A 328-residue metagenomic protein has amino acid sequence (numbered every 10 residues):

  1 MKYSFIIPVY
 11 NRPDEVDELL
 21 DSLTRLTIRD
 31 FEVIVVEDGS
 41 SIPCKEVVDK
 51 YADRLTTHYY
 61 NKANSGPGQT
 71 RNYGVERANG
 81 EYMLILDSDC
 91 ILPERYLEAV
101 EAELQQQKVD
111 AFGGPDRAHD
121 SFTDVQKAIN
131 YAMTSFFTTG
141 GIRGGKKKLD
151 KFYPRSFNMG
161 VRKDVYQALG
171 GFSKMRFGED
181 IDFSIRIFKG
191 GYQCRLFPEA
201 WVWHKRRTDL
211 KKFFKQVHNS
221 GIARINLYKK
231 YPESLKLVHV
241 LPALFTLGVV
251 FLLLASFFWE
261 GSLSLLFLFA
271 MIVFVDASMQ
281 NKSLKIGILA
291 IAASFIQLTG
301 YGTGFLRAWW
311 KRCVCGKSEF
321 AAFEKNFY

Functional and structural regions predicted by a protein language model:
D21-D30: Short, acidic, metal-binding catalytic loop of nucleotide-sugar glycosyltransferases
S22, E37-E46, N64-S65, D87-P93: A conserved acidic beta->alpha catalytic loop
I42-P43, C90-E103, I185: Acidic donor-binding/catalytic loop of UDP-sugar-dependent glycosyltransferases, especially processive GT2
K62-A78, A99, L149, Y153-F157: Glycine-rich, basic loop-to-helix element that forms the pyrophosphate-binding segment of sugar-nucleotide handling
M83: Short aromatic/hydrophobic "clamp" motif used to bind/position activated sugar donors
E94-K127, Y131, A200-W201, K205: Conserved donor NDP-sugar-binding/catalytic core segment of glycosyltransferases
S173-L235: Catalytic donor/gating beta->alpha subdomain of glycosyltransferases that bind UDP-sugars
F245-C315: Membrane-embedded multi-pass helical conduit in multi-pass membrane proteins, especially envelope-biosynthetic
